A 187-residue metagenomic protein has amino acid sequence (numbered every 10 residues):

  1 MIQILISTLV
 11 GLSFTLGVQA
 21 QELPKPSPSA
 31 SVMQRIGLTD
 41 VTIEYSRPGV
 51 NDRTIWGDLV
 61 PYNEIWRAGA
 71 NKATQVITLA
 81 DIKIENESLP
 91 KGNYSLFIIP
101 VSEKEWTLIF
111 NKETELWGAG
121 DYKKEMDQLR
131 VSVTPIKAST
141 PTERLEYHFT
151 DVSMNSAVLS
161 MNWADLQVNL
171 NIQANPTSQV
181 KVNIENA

Functional and structural regions predicted by a protein language model:
M1-P24: Bacterial Sec-dependent N-terminal signal peptides
Q21-E64, E113-N186: Primarily secretory-pathway and cell-envelope proteins
W66-R67, T78: Pre-active-site segment of Zn-dependent metallo-hydrolases
K72-E87: Conserved interaction-surface patches within small, structured recognition/assembly domains
T78, F110-K112: Peptidyl-prolyl cis-trans isomerase
E87-P90, Y122: Short glycine/proline-enriched turns and hinge-like loops at secondary-structure junctions
L89-I98: A short tyrosine-centered beta-strand micro-motif
F97-P100, K104-L108, E115-A119: Covalent nucleotidyltransferase core used to form phosphodiester bonds in nucleic acids
